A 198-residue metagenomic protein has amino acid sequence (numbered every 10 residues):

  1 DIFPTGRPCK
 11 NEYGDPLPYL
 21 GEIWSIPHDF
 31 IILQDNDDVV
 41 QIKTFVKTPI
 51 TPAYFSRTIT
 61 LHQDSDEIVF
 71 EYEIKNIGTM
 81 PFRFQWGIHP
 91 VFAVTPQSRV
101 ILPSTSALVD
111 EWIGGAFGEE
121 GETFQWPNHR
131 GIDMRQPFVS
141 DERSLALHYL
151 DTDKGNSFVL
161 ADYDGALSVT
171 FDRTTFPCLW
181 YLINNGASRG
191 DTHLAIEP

Functional and structural regions predicted by a protein language model:
D1-T5: Aromatic- and Gly/Pro-rich amphipathic surface segment
P8-D64: Extended, loop-rich substrate-binding clefts of extracytoplasmic carbohydrate-active enzymes
K10, Q97-T174: Active-site/ligand-binding surface loops and adjacent short beta/alpha elements that line catalytic pockets across
P18-D35, S140-P198: Acidic/His-leaning functional-site neighborhoods
V39-Q41, Y54-S56, E67-V69, G155-S157 (+1 more regions): Intrinsic-disorder/low-complexity, polar/charged segments enriched in Ser/Thr/Lys/Arg/Asp/Glu/Gln
F45-P90: Acidic, contiguous internal or C-terminal segments within carbohydrate-active enzymes that form a structured patch used
P52, F82-R83, T95-P96, D110-E111: Short helix/loop capping segments that flank catalytic or ligand/cofactor-binding pockets
W86-T95, R173-F176, P198: Short acidic, flexible loop segments centered on an aromatic residue
